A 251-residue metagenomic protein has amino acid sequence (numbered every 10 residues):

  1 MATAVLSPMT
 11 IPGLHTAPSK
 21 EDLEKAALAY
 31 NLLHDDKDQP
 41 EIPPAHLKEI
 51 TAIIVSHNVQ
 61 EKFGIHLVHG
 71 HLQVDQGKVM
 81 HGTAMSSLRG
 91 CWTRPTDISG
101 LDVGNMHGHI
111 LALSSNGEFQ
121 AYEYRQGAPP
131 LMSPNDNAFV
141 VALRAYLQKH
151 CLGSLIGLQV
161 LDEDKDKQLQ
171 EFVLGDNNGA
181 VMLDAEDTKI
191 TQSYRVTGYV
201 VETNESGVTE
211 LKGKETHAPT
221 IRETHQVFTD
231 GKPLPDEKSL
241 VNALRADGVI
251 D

Functional and structural regions predicted by a protein language model:
A2-D36, H66-D251: Detector for the mature cores of small, proteolytically processed and post-translationally modified peptide effectors
P44-E61, L143, H150-L152: Short, low-complexity, charged amphipathic interaction modules
